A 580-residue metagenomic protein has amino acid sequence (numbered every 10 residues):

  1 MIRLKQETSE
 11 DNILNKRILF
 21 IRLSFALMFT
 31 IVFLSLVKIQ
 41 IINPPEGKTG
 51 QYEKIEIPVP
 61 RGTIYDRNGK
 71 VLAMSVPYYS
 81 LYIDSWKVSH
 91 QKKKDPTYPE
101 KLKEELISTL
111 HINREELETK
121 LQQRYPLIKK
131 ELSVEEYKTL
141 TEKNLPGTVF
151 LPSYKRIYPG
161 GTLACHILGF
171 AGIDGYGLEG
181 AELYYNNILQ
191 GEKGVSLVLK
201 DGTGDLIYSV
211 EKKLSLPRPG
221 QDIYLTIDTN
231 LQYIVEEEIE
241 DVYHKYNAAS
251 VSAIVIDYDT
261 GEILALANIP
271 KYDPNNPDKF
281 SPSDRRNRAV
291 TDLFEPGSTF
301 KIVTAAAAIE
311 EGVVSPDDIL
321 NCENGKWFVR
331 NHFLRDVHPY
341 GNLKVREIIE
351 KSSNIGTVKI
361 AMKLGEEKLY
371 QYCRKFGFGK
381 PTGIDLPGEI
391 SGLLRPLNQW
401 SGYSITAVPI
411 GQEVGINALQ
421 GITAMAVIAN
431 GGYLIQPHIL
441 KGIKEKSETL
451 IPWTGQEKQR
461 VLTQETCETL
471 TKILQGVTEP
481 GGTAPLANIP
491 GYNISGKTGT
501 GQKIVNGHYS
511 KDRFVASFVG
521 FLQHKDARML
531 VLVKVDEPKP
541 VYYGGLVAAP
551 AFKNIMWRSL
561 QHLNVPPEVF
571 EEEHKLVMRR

Functional and structural regions predicted by a protein language model:
M1-P277, E367-G379, G507-Y509, K534-D536 (+1 more regions): Periplasmic/cell-envelope proteins involved in peptidoglycan metabolism and beta-lactam response
I2-Q6, V71-A73, D201-E211, A253-S298 (+5 more regions): Beta-lactam-recognizing serine transpeptidase/beta-lactamase-like catalytic domain environment
